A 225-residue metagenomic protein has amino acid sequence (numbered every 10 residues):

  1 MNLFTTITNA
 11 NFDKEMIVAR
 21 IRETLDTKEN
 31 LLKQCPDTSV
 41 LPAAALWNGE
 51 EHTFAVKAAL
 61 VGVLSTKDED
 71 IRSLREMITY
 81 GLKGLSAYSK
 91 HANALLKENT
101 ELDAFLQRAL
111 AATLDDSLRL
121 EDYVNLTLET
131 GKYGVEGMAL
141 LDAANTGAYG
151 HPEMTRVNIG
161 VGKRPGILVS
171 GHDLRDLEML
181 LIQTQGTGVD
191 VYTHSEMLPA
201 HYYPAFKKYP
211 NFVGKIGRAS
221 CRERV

Functional and structural regions predicted by a protein language model:
M1-R224: Metallocofactor- and cofactor-centric catalytic cores in central/energy metabolism, strongly enriched
